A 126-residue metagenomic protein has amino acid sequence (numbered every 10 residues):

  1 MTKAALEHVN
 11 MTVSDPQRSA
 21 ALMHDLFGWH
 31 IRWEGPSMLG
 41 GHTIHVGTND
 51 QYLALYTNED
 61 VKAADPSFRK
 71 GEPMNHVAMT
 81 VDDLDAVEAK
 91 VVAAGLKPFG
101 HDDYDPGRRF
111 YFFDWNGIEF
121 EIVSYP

Functional and structural regions predicted by a protein language model:
M1-A20, M74-M79: N-terminal beta-strand motif that seeds the catalytic metal site of vicinal oxygen chelate
T2, E88, V92-P126: Vicinal oxygen chelate
N10-L53: Core segments of cupin and vicinal oxygen chelate
R32, G40, D60-P66: A short, acidic/glycine-rich surface segment
G40, P73, P106: Exposed loop/turn and edge beta-strand positions of beta-sandwich/beta-sheet ligand-binding modules
N49-L53, D60-K62, L84: Short, charged/polar surface micro-motifs in flexible loops or helix N-caps
A54-Y56, E121: Conserved beta-strand in the GNAT
K70-V91: Mid-chain, well-packed structural core segment of small domains
